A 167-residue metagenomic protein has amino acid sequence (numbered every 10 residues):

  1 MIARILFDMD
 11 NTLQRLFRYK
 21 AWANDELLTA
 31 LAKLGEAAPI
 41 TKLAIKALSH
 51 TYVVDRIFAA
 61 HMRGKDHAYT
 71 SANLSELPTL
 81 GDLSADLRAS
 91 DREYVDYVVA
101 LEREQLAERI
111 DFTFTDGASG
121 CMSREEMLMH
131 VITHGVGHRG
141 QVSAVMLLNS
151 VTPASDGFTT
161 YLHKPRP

Functional and structural regions predicted by a protein language model:
I2-D8: Short, Lys/Arg-enriched N-terminal segments with co-localized hydrophobic residues within the first ~10-30 amino acids
D10-Q14, L80-G81, I132: Active-site rim elements
L13-R18, W22, V98-E104: An acidic intrinsically disordered interaction segment
R15-E26, A85-A89, E93: A non-catalytic, amphipathic alpha-helix used as a structural packing/dimerization or gating element in enzyme scaffolds
F17-N73, T115-P167: Short, contiguous alpha-helical
H67-E108: Helix-adjacent hinge/juxtasegments
I110-F112: Short acidic-hydrophobic surface loop/beta-edge motif
